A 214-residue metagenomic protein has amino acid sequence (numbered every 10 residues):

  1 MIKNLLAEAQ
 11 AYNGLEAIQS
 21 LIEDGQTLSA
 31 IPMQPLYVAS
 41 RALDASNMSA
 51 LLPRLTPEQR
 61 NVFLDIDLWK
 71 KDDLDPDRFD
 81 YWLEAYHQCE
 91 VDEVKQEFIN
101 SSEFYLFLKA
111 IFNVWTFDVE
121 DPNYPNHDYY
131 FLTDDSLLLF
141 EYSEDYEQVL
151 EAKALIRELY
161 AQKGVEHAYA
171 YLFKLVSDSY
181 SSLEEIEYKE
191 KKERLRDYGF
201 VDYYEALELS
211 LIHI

Functional and structural regions predicted by a protein language model:
I2-A50, R54-K109, W115-T116, L132: Alpha-helical scaffold segments
E103-V201: Extended alpha-helical scaffolding regions
I212-I214: Conserved small/polar residues in nucleotide/adenosyl-binding loops
